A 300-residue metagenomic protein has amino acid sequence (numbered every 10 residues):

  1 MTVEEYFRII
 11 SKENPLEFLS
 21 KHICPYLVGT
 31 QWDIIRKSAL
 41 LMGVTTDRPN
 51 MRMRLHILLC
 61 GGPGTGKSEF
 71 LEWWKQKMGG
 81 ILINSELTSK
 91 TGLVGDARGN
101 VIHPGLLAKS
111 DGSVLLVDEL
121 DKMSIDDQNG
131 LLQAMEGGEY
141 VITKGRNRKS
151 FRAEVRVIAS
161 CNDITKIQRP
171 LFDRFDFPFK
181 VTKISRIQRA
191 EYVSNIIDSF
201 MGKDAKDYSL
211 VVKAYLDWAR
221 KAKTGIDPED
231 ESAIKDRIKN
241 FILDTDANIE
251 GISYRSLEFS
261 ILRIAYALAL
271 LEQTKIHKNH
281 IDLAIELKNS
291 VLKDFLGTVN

Functional and structural regions predicted by a protein language model:
M1, W32, F295-N300: Intrinsic structural disorder
T2-I10, N14-K221, E258-I261: Conserved ASCE/P-loop NTPase catalytic core
F18-K21, P178, S185-V299: Basic, amphipathic alpha-helical bundle interface domains used for macromolecular binding and assembly
